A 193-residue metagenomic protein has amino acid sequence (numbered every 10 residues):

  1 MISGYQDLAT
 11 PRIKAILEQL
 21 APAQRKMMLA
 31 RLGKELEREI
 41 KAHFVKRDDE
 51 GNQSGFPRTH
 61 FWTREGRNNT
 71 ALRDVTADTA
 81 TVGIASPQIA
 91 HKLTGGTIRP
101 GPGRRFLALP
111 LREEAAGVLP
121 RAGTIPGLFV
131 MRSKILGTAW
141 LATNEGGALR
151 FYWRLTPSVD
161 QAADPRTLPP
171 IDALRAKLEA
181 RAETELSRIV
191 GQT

Functional and structural regions predicted by a protein language model:
M1-T193: Short, Lys/Arg-rich flexible segments
